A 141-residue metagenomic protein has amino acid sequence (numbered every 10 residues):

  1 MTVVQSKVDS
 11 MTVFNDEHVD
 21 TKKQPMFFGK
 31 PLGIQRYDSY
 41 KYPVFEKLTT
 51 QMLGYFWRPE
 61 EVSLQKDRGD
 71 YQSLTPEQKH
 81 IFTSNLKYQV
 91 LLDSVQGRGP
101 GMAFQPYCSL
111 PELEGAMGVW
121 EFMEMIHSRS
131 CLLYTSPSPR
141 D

Functional and structural regions predicted by a protein language model:
M1-E112, S136: Terminal targeting/low-complexity segments that flank the catalytic cores of oxidoreductases
Q89-G97, W120-L132: Alpha-helical transition-metal enzyme core signature, strongest for iron centers
E112-G118: Long, structured ligand/cofactor-binding scaffold of large enzymes
Y134-D141: Conserved small/polar residues in nucleotide/adenosyl-binding loops
